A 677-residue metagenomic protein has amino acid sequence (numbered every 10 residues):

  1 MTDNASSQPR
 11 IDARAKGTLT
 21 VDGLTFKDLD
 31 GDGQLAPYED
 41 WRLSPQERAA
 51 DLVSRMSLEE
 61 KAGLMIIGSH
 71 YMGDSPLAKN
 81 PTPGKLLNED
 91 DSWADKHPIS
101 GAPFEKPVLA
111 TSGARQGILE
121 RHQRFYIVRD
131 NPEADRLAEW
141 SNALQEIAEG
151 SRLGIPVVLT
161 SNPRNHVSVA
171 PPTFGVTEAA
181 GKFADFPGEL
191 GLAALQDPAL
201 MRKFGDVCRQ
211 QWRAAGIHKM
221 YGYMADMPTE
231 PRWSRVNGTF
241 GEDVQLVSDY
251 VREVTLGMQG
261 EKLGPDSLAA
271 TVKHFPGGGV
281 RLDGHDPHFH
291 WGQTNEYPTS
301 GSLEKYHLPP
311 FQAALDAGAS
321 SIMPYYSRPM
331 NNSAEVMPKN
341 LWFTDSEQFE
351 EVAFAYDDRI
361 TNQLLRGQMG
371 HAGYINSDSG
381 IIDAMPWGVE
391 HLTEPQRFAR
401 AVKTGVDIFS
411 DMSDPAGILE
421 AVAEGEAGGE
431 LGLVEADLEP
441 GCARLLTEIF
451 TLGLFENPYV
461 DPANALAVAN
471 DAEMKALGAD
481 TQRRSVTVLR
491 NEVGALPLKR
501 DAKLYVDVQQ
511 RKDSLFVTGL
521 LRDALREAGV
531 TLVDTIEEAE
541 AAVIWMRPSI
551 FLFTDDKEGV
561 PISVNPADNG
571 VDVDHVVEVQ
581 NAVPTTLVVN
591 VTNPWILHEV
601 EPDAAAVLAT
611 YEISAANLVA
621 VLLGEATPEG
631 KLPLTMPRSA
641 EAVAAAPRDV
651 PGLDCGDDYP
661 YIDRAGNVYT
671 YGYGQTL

Functional and structural regions predicted by a protein language model:
M1-L29, G101-E105, L109-T111, Q210 (+7 more regions): C-terminal non-catalytic regions of proteins with extracellular/luminal or membrane-system context
D3-P276, R281, Y306-M323, E347-D414 (+6 more regions): N-terminal beta-rich core of secreted/periplasmic extracellular enzymes
R232-V236, G284-H285, S333-V336, T554-G559 (+1 more regions): Short acidic, glycine/proline-rich loop/turn micro-motifs
L282-E304: Binuclear metal-dependent hydrolase catalytic cores centered on His/Asp/Glu-rich metal-binding motifs
G301-P310, L525-V530: A Trp-anchored, charged/polar loop motif used as the substrate-binding/catalytic surface of acyl/ester-handling
R328-N332: Extended catalytic-interface subdomain
S333, A443, F450-A465: Conserved, charged catalytic cores of large soluble enzymes
D461-K475: Histidine-centered catalytic/metal-binding microenvironments
